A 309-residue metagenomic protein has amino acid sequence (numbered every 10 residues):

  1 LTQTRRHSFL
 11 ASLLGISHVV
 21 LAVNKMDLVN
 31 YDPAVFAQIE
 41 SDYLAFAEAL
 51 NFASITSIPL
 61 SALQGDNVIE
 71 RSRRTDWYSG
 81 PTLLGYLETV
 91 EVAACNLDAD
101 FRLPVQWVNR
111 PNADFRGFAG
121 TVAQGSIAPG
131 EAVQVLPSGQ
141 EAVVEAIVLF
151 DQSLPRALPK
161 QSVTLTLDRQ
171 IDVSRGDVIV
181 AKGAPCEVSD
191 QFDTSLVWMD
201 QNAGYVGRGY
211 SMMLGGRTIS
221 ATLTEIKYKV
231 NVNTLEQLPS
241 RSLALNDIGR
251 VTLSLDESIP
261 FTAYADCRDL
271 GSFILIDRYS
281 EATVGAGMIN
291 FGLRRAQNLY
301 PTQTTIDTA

Functional and structural regions predicted by a protein language model:
L1-S8, S12-A37: Conserved Switch II/interswitch segment of TRAFAC-class P-loop GTPases
A11, N24, S61, G176 (+1 more regions): Residue-level signal for inorganic ion chemistry
S17, V29-D100, P104-Q106: Canonical P-loop GTPase G-domain recognition
H18-V20, T56, R102, S162-T164 (+1 more regions): Structural motif
N24-L28, L50, L60-L63, S138 (+2 more regions): Short, ordered loop/turn segments at secondary-structure junctions
L63-G65, R110, Q140: Short acidic/polar capping segments at secondary-structure boundaries
A99-A119: Surface-exposed, polar/charged interaction patches used for macromolecular assembly or partner binding
N112-A309: C-terminal effector/interaction modules appended to NTPase cores
